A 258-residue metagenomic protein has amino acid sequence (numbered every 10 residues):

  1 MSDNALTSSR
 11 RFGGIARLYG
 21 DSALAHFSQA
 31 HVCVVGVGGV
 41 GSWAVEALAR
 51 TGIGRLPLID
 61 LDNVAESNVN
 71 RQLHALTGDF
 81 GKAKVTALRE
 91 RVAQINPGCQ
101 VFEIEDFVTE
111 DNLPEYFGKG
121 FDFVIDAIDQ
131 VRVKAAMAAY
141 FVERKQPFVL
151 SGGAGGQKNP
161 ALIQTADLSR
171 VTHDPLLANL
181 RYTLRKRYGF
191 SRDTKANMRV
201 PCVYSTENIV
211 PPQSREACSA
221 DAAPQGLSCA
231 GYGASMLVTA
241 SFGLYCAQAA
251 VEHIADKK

Functional and structural regions predicted by a protein language model:
M1-C33, E66: N-terminal charged helix/coil linker that caps or initiates catalytic domains
S2-L6, K119-F123, I128-V133, F148 (+3 more regions): Glycine-rich phosphate/adenylate-binding loop
V34-G36, I59: Conserved N-terminal Rossmann-fold NAD(P)-binding element of oxidoreductases
V40: Hydrophobic/small residue at the entry helix of a nucleotide-binding pocket
I53-N96: Glycine-rich phosphate-binding loop and adjoining beta1-alpha1-beta2 segment of Rossmann-like nucleotide-binding folds
I104-L113: Conserved SAM/SAH-binding loop
R144-Q146: A short helix->loop->beta-strand "cap" motif at the edges of active sites that frequently abuts
